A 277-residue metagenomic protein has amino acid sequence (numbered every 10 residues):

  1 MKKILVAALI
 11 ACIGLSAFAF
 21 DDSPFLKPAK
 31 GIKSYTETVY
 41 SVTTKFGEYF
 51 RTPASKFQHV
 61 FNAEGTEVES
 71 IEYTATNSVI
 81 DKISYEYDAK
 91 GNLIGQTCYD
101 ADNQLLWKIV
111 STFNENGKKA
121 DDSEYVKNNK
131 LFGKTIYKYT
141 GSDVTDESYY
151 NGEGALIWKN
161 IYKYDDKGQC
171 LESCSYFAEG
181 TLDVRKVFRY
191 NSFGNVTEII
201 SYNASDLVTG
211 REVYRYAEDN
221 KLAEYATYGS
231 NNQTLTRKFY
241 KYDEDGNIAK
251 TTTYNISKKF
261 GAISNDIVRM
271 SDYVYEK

Functional and structural regions predicted by a protein language model:
I4-I13: Sec-dependent N-terminal signal peptides
I13-A19: C-terminal segment of classical bacterial N-terminal signal peptides
A19-K277: Buried hydrophobic residues that stabilize the cores of well-folded domains
